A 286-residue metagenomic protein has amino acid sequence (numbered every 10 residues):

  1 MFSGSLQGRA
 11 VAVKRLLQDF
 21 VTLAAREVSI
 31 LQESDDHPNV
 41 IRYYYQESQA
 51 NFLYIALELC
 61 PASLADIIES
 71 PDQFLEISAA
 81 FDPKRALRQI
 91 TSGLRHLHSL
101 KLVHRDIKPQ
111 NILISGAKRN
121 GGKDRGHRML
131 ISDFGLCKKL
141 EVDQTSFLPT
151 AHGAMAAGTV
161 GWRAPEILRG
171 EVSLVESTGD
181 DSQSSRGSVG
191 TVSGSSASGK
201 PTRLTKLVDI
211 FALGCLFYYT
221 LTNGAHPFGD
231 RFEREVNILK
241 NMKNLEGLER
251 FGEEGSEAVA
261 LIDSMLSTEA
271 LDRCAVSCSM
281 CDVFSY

Functional and structural regions predicted by a protein language model:
L17-D36: The N-lobe alphaC helix and its flanking beta3-alphaC-beta4 segment of protein kinase-like domains, centered on
R42-L53: Short beta-strand micro-motifs within the conserved protein kinase catalytic domain, predominantly in the N-lobe
N51-S63: Conserved short submotifs of the Hanks-type protein kinase catalytic core that shape the nucleotide-binding pocket
A86-L87: Activation segment signature within eukaryotic-like protein kinase domains
S92-L102: Protein kinase catalytic-loop region centered on the HRD/HxD motif
I112-W162, R169-S173: Activation segment/activation loop of eukaryotic-type protein kinase catalytic domains
L266-C278: A conserved short helix/loop substructure at the end of the activation segment of eukaryotic-like protein kinase domains
